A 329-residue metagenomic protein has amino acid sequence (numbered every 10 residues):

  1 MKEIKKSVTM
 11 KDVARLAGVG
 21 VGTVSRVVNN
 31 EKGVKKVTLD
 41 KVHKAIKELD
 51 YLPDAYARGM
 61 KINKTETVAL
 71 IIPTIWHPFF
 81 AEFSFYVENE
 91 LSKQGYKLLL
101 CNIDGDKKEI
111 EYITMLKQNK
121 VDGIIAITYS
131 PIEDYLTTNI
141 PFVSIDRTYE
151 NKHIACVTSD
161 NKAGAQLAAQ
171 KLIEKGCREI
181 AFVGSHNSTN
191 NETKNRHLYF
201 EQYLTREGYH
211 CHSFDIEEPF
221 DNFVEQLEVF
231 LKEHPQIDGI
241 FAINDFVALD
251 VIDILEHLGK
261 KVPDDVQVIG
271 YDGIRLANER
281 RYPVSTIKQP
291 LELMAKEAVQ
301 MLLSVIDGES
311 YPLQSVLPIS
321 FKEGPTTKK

Functional and structural regions predicted by a protein language model:
M1-K5, T9, N63-Q170, V229-K232: Alpha-helical recognition/docking segments in bacterial nutrient-uptake and carbohydrate-utilization systems
M1-T65, K328: N-terminal helix-turn-helix DNA-binding module of bacterial transcription factors
L16, V21-T23, M60-W76, E179-H186: Short beta-strand segments enriched in small/hydrophobic residues
A69, Y112, K120-I127, A181-G184 (+2 more regions): Periplasmic-binding protein-like
L91-N102, H197, E201-D221: Short beta-strand elements in bilobed, periplasmic/extracellular small-molecule ligand-binding domains
A155-F182, D221-E228, A248, Q289-D307: Hydrophobic alpha-helical segments within soluble ligand-binding/sensing domains
Q166-Y209, S213, Y311-K328: An alpha-beta-alpha
E228, E233-K329: Flexible loop/turn connectors
